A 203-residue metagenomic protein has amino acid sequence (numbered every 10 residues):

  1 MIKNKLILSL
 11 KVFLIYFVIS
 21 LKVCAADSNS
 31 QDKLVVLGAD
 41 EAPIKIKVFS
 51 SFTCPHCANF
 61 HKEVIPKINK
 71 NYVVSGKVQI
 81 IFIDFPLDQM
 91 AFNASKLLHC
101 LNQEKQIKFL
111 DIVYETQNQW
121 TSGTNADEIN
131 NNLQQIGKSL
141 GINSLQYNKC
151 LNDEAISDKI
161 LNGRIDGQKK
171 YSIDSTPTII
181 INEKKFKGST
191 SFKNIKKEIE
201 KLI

Functional and structural regions predicted by a protein language model:
I2-D88, F92, Q134, K138 (+2 more regions): Extracytoplasmic thiol/disulfide redox context detector
P86-S175, I180-K193, K197-I203: Cysteine-centric redox/oxidoreductase cores and disulfide-bonded domains
